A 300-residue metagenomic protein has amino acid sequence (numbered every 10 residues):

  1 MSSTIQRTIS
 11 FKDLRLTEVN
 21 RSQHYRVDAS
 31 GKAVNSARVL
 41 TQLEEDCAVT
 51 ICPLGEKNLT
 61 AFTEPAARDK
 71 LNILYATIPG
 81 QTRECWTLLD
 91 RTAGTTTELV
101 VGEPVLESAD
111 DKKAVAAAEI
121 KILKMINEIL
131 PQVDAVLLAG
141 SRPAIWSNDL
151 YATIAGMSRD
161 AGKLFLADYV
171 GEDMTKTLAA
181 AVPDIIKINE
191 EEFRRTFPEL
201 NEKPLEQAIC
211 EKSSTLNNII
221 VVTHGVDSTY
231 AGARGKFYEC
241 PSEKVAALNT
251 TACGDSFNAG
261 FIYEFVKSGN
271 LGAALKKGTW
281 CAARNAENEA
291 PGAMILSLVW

Functional and structural regions predicted by a protein language model:
M1-T17: Positively charged, low-complexity intrinsically disordered leader regions
R21-R83: Substrate-binding N-lobe of the ribokinase-like
R38, E84-L88, S228-G232: Short beta-strand scaffold segments in enzyme catalytic cores
T41, L178, V266: Gly/Ala-rich phosphate-binding loop of Rossmann-like dinucleotide-binding domains, activating on the conserved
T87-P131: Conserved phosphate-binding/catalytic loop of the ribokinase/pfkB sugar-kinase fold
L130-A144: Short acidic, glycine-rich surface-loop motifs adjacent to enzyme active sites
N148-F237: Conserved phosphate/ATP/ADP-binding segment of small-molecule kinases
K203-W300: Conserved phosphate-binding/catalytic region of the ribokinase-like
